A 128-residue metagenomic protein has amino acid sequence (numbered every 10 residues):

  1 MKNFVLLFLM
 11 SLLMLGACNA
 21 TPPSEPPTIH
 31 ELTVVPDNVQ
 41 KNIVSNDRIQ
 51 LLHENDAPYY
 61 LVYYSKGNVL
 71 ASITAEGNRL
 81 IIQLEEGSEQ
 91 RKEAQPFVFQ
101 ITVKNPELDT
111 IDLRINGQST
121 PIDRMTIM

Functional and structural regions predicted by a protein language model:
M1-F4, F8: Positively charged n-region of N-terminal signal peptides that target proteins for export
M14-A17: C-terminal motif of bacterial Sec signal peptides marking the signal peptidase cleavage site
N19-T21: Bacterial signal peptide processing site
P23-L32: Early exported N-terminus immediately downstream of N-terminal targeting peptides
D37-P96: Mature extracytoplasmic domains of secretory-pathway proteins
K92-L108: Short, non-transmembrane amphipathic alpha-helical segments
N105-I127: A short amphipathic beta-strand at an alpha->beta junction
